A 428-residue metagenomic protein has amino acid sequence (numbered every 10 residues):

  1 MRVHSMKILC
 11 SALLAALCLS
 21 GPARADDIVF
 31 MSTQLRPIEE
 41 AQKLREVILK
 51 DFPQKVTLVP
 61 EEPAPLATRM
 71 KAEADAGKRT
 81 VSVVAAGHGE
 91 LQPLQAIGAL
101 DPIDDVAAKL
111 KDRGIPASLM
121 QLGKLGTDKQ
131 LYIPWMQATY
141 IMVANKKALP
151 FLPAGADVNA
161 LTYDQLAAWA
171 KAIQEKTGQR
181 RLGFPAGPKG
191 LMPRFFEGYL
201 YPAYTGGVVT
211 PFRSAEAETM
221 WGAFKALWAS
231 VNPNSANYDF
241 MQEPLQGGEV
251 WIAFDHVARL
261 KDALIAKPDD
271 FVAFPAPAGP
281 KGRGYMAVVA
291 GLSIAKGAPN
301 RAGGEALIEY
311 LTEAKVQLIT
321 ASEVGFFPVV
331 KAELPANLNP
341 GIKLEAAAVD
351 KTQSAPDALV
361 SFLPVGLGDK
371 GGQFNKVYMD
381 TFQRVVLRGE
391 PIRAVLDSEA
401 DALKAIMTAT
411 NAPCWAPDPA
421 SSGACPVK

Functional and structural regions predicted by a protein language model:
D26-L44, G366-K370: Extracytoplasmic "Venus flytrap"
D27-V29, E46-I115, P150-L152, I252 (+1 more regions): Extracytoplasmic "Venus flytrap"/periplasmic binding protein-like
G87-T139, A167, V272-F274, K428: Hinge/lid segment of periplasmic solute-binding proteins
D105-I115, V158-N159, Y201-M220, I265 (+2 more regions): Short, solvent-exposed loop/beta-turn-alpha elements that line the ligand-binding surface or hinge of extracytoplasmic
T127-M136, Y140, D164-V209: Extracytoplasmic/periplasmic solute-binding protein
A167-I173, G207-Y238: Glycine-centered hinge/linker elements that transmit conformational signals in sensory and ligand-binding systems
N232, I265-F327: Extracytoplasmic/periplasmic substrate-recognition and gating elements
E323-R384, A412-K428: Long, aromatic- and glycine/proline-rich binding clefts that accommodate carbohydrate-like moieties
